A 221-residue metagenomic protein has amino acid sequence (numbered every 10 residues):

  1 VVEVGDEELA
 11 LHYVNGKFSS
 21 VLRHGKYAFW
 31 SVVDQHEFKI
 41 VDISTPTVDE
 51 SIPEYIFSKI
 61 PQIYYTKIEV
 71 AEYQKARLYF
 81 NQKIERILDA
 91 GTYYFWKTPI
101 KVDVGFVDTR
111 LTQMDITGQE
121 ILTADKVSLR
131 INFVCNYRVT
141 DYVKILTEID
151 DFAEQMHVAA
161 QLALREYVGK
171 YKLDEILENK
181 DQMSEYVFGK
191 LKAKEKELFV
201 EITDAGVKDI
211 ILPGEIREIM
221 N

Functional and structural regions predicted by a protein language model:
V1-M220: N-terminal hydrophobic membrane-entry segments
